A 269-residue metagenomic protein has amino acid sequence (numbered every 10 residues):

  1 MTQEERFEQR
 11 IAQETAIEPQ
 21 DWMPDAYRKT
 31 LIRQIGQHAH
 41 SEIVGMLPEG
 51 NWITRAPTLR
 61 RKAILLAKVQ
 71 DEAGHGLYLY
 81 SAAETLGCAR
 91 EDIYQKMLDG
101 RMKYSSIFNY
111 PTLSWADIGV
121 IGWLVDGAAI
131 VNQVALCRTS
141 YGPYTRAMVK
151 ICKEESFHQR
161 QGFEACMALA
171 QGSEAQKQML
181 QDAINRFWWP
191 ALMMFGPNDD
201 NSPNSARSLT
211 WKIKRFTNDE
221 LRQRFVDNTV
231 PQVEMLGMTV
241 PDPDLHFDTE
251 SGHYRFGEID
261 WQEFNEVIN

Functional and structural regions predicted by a protein language model:
M1-E18, H40, E91-M102: Acidic, low-complexity proline/glycine-rich segments
M1-R6, A63, K68-K96, F163-M167: Conserved alpha-helical segments that form or flank metal/cofactor-binding pockets of metalloenzymes
A16-G36, K96-G122, T139, G172-K177 (+1 more regions): Acidic/His metal-coordination segments adjacent to aromatic residues that form catalytic metal sites in metalloenzymes
W22-Y27, V44-A67, A129-Y144: Helix-loop segments that flank and shape redox-cofactor active sites
Y27-H38, A56-H75, I118, P143-E155: Alpha-helical scaffold segments that form or flank carboxylate-/histidine-based iron centers
S106-Q161: Internal, conserved structured core segments that host functional sites
P143-P203: A contiguous pocket-lining binding segment that forms or flanks enzyme active sites
Q178-N269: Extended, helix-rich structural scaffolds rather than catalytic motifs
